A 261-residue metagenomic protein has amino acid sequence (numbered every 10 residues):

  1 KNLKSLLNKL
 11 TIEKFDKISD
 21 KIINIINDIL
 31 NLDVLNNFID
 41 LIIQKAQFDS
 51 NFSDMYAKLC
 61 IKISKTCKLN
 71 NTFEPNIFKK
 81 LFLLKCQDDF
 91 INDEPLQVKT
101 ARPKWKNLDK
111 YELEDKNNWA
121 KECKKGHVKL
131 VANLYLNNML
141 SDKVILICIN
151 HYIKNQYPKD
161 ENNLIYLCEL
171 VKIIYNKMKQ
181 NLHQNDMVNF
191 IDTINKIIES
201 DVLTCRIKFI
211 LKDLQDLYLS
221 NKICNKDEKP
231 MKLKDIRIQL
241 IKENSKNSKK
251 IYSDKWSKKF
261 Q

Functional and structural regions predicted by a protein language model:
K1-Q261: Alpha-helical interaction scaffolds
